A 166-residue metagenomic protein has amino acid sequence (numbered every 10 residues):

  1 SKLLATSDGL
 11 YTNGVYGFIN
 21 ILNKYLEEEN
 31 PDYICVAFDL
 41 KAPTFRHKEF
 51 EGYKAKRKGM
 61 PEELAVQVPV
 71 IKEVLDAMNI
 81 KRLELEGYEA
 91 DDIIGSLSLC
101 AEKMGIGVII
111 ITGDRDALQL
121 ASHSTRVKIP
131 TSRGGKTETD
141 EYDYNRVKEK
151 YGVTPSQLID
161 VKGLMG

Functional and structural regions predicted by a protein language model:
S1, Y16-F18, F38, F45 (+4 more regions): Aromatic side chains
S1-C35, D39, R46: Non-catalytic, usually N-terminal nucleic-acid engagement modules in DNA/RNA processing proteins
L4-T6, A55-G166: Extended two-metal-dependent nuclease catalytic cores across DNA- and RNA-processing enzymes
V15, I21-L26, Y33, E49-K54 (+1 more regions): N-terminal Rossmann-like or analogous alpha/beta NTP/dinucleotide-binding catalytic cores that position adenine
A42-R46, D116-Q119: Short, active-site-adjacent cap segments at secondary-structure transitions
